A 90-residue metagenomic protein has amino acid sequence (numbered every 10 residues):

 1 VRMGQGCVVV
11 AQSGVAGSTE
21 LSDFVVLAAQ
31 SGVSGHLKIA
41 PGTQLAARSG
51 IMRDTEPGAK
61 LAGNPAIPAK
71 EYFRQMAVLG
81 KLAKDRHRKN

Functional and structural regions predicted by a protein language model:
V1-P68: Structural signal for interior beta-strand "rungs" in well-ordered beta-sheet cores of soluble enzyme domains
A59, N64-N90: Terminal amphipathic alpha-helical/low-complexity segments used for targeting or macromolecular assembly
